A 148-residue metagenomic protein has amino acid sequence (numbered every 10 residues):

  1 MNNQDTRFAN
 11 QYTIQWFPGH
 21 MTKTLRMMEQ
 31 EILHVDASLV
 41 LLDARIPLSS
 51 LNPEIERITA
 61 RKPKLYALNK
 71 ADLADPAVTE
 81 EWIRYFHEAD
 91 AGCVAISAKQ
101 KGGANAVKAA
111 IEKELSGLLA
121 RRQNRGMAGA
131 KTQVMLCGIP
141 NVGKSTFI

Functional and structural regions predicted by a protein language model:
M1-A60: N-terminal accessory targeting/assembly segments
F8-Y12, V35, Y66, H87 (+2 more regions): General secondary-structure edge motif
D36-L42, A60-D72, D90-I96: Conserved beta-strand/loop subsegment of P-loop NTPase cores
P53, R57, K62, Y66-N69 (+3 more regions): N-terminal, well-ordered alpha-helical segments
A71-G138: Canonical P-loop GTPase G-domain recognition
N141: Active-site loop and adjoining helix of the penicillin-binding protein/serine DD-peptidase-beta-lactamase fold
K144: Conserved lysine of the Walker
